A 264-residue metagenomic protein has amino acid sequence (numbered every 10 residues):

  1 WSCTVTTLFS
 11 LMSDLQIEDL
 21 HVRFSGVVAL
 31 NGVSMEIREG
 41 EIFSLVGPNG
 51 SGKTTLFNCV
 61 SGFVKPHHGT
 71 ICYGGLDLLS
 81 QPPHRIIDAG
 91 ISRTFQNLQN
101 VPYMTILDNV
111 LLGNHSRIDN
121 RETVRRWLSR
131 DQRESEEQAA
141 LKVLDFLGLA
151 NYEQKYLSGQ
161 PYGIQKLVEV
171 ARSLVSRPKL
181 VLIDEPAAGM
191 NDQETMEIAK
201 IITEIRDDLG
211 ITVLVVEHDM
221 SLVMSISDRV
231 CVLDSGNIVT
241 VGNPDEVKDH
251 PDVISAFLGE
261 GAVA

Functional and structural regions predicted by a protein language model:
F9-A264: Glycine-rich phosphate-binding loops of nucleotide-dependent enzymes
